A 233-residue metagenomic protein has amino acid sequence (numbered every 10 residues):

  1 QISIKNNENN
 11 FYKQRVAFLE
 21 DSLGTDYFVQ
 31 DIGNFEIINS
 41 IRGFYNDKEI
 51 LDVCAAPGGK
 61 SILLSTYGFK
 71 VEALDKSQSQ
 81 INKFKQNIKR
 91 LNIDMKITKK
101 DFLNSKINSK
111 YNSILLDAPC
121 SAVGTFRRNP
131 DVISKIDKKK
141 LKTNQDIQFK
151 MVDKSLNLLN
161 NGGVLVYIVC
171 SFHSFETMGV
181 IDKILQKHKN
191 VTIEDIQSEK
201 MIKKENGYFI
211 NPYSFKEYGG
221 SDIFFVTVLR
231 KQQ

Functional and structural regions predicted by a protein language model:
Q1-G68, E72-D94, S198-I210: Glycine-rich nucleotide cofactor-binding entry segment
G24, F44, K110, L115 (+2 more regions): C-terminal catalytic and target-recognition region of SAM-dependent MTase-like enzymes, primarily methyltransferases
F44, I50-K60, Y111-R127: Conserved proline-anchored active-site loop of SAM-dependent methyltransferases that bridges a beta-strand
G68, D117-D153, S171-E176: Mobile active-site "lid"/loop adjacent to the S-adenosyl-L-methionine
N92-F102: Conserved SAM-binding strand-loop segment of SAM-dependent methyltransferases
F102-S109: Short conserved loop adjoining the S-adenosyl-L-methionine
L159-N161: Helix-to-beta-strand junctions that scaffold the AdoMet/dcAdoMet cofactor pocket in Class I SAM-dependent enzymes
